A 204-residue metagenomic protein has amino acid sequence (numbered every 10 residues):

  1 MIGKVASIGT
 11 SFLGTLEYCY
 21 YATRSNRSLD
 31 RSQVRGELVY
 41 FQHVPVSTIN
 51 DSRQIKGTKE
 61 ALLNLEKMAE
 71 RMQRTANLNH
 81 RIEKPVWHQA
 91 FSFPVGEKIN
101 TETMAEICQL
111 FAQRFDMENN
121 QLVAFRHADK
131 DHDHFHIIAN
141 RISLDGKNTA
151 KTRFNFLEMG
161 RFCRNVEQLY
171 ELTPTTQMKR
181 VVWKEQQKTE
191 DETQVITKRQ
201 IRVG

Functional and structural regions predicted by a protein language model:
M1-G204: N-terminal nicking endonuclease/strand-transfer module with a His-rich metal-binding environment and a catalytic Tyr
